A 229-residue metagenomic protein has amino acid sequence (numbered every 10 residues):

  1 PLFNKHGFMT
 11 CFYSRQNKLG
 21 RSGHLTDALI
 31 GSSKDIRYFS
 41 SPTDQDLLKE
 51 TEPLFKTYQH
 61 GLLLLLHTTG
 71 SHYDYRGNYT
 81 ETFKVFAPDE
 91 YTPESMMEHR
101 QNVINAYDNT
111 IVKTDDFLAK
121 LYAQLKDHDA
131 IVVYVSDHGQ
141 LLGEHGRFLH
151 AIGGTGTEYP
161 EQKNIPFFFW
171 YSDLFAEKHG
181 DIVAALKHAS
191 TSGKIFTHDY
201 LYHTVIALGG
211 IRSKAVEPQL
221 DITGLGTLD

Functional and structural regions predicted by a protein language model:
P1-Y91, N164, T197-L228: Active-site-proximal alpha/beta segments of enzymes that process anionic O-linked groups
F12-S14, L63-G70, D108, I131-S136 (+1 more regions): Short beta-strand segments
R21-T26, Y75-E81, G143-F148, G154-T155 (+1 more regions): Short aromatic-enriched loop/helix-cap "lid" or pocket-rim segments at secondary-structure transitions that line
D44-L47, L118, I152: Amphipathic coiled-coil/heptad-repeat helices and related helical stalk/stem segments that mediate oligomerization
K49-P53, D89-Y134, E161-K163, F169 (+2 more regions): A long, amphipathic alpha-helix that forms part of the scaffold/cap immediately adjacent to metal-dependent active
T68, K113-F117, Y134-H138, T204 (+1 more regions): Catalytic glutamate of the conserved HExxH
A130, V135-H179, V216-P218: Histidine-centered active-site microenvironments of extracellular/periplasmic hydrolases and transferases
E177-K187: The feature captures the short pre-catalytic strand/loop hairpin that immediately precedes and shapes the active-site
